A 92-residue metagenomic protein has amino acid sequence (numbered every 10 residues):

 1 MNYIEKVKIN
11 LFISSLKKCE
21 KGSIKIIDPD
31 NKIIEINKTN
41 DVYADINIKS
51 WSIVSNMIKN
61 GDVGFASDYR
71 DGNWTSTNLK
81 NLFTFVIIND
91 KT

Functional and structural regions predicted by a protein language model:
M1-T92: Feature captures hydrophobic
